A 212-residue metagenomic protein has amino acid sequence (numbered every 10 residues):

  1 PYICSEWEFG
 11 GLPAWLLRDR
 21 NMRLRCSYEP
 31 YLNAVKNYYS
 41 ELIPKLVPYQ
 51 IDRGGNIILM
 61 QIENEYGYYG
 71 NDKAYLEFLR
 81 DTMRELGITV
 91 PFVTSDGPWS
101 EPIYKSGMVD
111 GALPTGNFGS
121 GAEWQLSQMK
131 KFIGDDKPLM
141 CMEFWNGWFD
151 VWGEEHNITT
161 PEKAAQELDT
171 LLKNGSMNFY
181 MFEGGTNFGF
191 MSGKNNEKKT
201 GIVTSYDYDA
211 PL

Functional and structural regions predicted by a protein language model:
P1-T89: Active-site mouth of glycoside hydrolases
I3-E8, G67-Y69, E101, F149-D150 (+1 more regions): Short catalytic/ligand-binding loop motif for oxyanion handling, primarily in non-cytosolic enzymes, centered on
L12-A14, Y75-L79, M108-D110, E154-T159 (+1 more regions): Short secondary-structure boundary/capping segments
A14-L32, R80-D96, K105-W124, G201-P211: Acidic, His- and aromatic-enriched active-site or binding-groove loops in soluble protein domains that engage sugars
L17-K36, Q61-D72, L113-S120, W145-K163 (+1 more regions): The substrate-binding groove and active-site-proximal loops of carbohydrate-active enzymes, especially glycoside
L42-V47, G97-I103, G121-K131: Alpha-helical scaffolding within the catalytic cores of extracellular/periplasmic polymer-degrading hydrolases
I51-Y66, R80-K105, G111-G119, P138-C141 (+1 more regions): Aromatic-lined carbohydrate-recognition surfaces of secreted/lumenal glycan-active proteins
E85-L86, N117-P211: Catalytic-core region of carbohydrate-active enzymes that cleave or remodel glycosidic bonds
